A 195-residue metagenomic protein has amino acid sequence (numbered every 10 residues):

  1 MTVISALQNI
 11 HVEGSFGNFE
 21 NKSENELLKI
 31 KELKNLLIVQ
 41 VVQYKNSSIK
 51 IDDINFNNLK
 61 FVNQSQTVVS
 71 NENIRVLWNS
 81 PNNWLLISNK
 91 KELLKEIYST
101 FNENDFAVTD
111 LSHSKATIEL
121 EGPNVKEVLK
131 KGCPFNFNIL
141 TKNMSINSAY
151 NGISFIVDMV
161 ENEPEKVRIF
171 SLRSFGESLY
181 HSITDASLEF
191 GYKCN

Functional and structural regions predicted by a protein language model:
M1-N195: Basic, glycine/lysine-rich polyanion-binding surfaces/domains
